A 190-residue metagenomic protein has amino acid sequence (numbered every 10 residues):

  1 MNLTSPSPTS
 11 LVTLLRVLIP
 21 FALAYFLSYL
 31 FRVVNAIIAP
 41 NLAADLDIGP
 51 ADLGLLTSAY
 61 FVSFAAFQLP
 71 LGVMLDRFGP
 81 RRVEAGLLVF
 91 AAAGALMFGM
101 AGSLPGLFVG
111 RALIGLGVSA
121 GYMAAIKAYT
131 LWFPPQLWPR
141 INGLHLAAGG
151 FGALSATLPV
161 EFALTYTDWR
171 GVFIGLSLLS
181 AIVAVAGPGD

Functional and structural regions predicted by a protein language model:
R16-P50: Extracytoplasmic
Y29, V33, G99, G115-M123 (+1 more regions): Small-residue-rich segments within alpha-helical transmembrane domains of MFS-like 12-TM solute carriers
V33, F61-L69, A153-L154: Residue-level signature of mid-helix packing/kink "hotspots" within the transmembrane helices of 12-pass Major
A66-L104: Conserved MFS/SLC helix-loop-helix module at the cytosolic interface between two early adjacent transmembrane helices
S103-R111: Short hydrophobic/alpha-helical segments at membrane-entry points of transmembrane helices in Major Facilitator
G110-A148: Cytoplasmic helix-loop-helix junction between adjacent transmembrane helices in 12-TM secondary transporters
H145-D190: Helix-loop-helix hairpin linking two adjacent transmembrane segments in secondary transporters
